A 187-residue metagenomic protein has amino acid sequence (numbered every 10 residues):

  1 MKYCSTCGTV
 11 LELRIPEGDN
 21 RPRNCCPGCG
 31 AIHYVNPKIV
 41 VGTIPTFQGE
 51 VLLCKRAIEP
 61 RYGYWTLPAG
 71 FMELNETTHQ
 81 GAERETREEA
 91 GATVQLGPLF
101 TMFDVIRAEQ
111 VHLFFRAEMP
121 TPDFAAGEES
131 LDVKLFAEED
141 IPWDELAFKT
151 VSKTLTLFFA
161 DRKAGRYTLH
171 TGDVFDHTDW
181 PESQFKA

Functional and structural regions predicted by a protein language model:
M1-G42: Acidic, metal-coordinating catalytic segment for phosphate/diphosphate chemistry, firing primarily on the Nudix
Y3, R23, I44, L53 (+2 more regions): Conserved hydrophobic/aromatic beta-strand scaffold that supports enzyme active sites
S5, E12, P27, L52 (+3 more regions): Nucleotide phosphate-binding site architecture
I15-G18, T43-I44, F124-A126, A147: Short secondary-structure boundary/capping segments
R21, N36-V40, T46-Q48, P60-Y62 (+2 more regions): Short connector loops at helix/strand junctions that flank enzyme active sites, especially segments positioning acidic
T46-E88: Conserved Nudix-box catalytic region and its N-terminal flanking loop in Nudix hydrolases and closely related
M72-L157, R166, W180-A187: Unchanged
A164-D176: Short, flexible loop/turn segments with low-complexity composition
